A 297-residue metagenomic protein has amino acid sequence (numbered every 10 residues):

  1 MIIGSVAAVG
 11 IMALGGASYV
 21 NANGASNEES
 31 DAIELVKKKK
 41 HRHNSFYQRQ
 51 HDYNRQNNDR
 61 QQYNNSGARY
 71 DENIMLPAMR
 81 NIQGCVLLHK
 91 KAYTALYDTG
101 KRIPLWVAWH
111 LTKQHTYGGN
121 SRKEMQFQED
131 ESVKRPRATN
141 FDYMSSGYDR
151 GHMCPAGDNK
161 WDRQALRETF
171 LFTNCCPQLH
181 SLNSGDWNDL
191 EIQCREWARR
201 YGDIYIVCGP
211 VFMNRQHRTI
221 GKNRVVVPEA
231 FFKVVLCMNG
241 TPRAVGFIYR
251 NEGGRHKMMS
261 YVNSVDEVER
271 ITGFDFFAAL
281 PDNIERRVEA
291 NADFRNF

Functional and structural regions predicted by a protein language model:
M1-F297: Domain-level detector for secreted/extracellular nuclease and nuclease-toxin modules, and for the ENPP-like C-terminal
